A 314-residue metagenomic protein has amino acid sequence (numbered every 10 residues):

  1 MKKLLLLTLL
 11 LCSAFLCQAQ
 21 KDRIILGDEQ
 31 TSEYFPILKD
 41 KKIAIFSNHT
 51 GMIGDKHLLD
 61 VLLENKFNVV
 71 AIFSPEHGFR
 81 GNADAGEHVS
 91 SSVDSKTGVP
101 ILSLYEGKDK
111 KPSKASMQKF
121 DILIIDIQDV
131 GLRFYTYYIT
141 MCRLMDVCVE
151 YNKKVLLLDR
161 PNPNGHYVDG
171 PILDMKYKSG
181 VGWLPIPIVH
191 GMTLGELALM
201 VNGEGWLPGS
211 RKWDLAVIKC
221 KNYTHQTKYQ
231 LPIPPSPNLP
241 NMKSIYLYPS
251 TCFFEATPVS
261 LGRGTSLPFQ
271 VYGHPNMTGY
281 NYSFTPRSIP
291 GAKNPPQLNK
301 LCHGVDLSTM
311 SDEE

Functional and structural regions predicted by a protein language model:
M1-D22: Bacterial Sec-dependent N-terminal signal peptides
R23-F67: N-terminal phosphate-binding or glycine-rich loops at protein starts, especially the Walker A/P-loop of NTPases
N68-H77, L158: Short internal beta-strands
G81-G86, L156-K178: Glycine-rich, charge-decorated loop segments at or immediately adjacent to ligand/cofactor-binding or catalytic sites
S90-F120, L132: Glycine-rich oxoanion-binding loops at beta->alpha junctions
D129-M141: Glycine/threonine-rich flexible loop motifs
K178-T251: Conserved anion/nucleotide-ligand pocket segment
N241-E314: Internal helical hairpin/lid segments
